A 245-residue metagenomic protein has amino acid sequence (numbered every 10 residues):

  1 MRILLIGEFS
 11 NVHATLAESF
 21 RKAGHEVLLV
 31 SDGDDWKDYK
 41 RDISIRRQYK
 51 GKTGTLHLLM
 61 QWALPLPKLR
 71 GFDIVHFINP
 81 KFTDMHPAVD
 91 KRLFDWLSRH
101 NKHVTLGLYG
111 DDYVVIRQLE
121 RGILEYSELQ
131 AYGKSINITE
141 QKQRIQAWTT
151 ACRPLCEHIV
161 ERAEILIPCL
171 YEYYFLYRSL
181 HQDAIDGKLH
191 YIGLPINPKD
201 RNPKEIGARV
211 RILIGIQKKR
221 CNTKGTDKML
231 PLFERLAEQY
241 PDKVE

Functional and structural regions predicted by a protein language model:
M1-I43, R99-H100, A163: N-terminal subdomain of nucleotide-sugar transferases
R2-I6, P67-V89, H103-G107: Short N-terminal targeting/anchoring amphipathic segment
L5-L16, P80-P87, R220-K224: A short, glycine/small-residue-rich beta-strand->loop->alpha-helix junction that serves as a flexible
Y39-D42, R46, L106-T150: Acceptor-binding helix/loop patch of EC 2.4 sugar-transfer enzymes, predominantly nucleotide-sugar-dependent
Q48-K68: Glycine-rich, highly charged phosphate/nucleotide-binding loops
A63-G71, R92-R99, L129-L166: Membrane-proximal helix-turn-helix segments that form the acceptor-binding/catalytic region of lipid-linked
I116, I145-L189, P231: A short, active-site helix/loop in glycosyltransferases that binds the activated sugar's phosphate group
K188-T226, L230-E234: Conserved donor-binding/catalytic core segment of Leloir-type glycosyltransferases
